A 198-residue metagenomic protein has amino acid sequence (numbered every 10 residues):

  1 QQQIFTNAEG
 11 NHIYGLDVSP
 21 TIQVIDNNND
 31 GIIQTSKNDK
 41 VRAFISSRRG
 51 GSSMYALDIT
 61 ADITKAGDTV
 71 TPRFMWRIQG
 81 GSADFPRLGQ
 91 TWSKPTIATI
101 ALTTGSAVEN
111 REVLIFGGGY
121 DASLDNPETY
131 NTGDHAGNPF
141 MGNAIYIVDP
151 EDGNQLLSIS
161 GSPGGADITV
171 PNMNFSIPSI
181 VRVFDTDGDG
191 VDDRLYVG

Functional and structural regions predicted by a protein language model:
Q1-G198: A fold-level detector for beta-propeller and closely related beta-sheet-rich head/sensor domains
